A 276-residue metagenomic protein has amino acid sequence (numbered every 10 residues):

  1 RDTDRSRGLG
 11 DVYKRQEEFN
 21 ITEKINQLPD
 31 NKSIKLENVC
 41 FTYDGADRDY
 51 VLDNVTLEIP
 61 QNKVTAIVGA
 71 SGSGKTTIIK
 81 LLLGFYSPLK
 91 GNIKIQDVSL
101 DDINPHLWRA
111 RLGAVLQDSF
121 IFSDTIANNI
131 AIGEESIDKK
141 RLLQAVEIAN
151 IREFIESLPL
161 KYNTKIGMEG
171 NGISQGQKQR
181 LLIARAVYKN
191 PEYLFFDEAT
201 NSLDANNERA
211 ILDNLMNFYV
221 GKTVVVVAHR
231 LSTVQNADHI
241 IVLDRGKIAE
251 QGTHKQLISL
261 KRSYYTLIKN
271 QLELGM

Functional and structural regions predicted by a protein language model:
D2-Y13: Single conserved hydrophobic/aromatic residue that forms the stacking wall/gate of nucleotide- or nucleobase-binding
Q16, I25-M276: ABC-type nucleotide-binding domain
F19: Active-site phosphate-binding and catalytic loops of NTP-dependent enzymes
